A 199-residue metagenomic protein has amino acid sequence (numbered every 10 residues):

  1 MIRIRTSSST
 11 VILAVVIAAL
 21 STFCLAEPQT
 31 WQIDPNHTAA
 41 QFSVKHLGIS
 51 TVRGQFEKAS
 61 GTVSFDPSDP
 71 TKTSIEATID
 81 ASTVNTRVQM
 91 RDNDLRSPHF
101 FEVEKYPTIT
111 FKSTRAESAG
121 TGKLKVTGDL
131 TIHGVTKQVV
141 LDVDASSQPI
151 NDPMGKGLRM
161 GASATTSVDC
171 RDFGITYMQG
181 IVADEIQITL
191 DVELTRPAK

Functional and structural regions predicted by a protein language model:
M1-L13: Bacterial N-terminal signal peptides that target proteins for export
T10-T22: Bacterial N-terminal signal peptides
C24-K199: Low-complexity, acidic/polar, glycine-enriched regions of mature
